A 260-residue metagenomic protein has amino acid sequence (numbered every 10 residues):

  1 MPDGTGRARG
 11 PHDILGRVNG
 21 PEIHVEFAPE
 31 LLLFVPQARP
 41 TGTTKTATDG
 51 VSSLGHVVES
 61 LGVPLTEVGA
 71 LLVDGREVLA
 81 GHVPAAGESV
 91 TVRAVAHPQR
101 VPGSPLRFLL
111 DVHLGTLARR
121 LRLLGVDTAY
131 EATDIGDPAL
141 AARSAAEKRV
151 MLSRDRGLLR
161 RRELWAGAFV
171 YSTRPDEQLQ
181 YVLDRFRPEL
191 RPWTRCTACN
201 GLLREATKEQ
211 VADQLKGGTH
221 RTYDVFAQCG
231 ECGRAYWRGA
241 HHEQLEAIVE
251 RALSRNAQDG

Functional and structural regions predicted by a protein language model:
P2-R107: Ubiquitin-like/PB1-type beta-grasp interaction modules and other compact soluble beta-rich domains
H56, E77-H82, A86-R191: Long, charged N-terminal interaction/targeting segments
G81, D213-F226: Short linker/helix segments within small regulatory modules
L106, H220, D224, R255-G260: Helix-rich terminal scaffold detector
E189-W193, T222-V225: Short metal-coordination and nucleic-acid-contact micro-motifs, chiefly zinc-binding Cys/His arrays
C196-C199, C229-C232: Short cysteine-rich clusters marking metal-coordination/redox-active sites
G201-E205, W237: Short functional micro-motifs and their immediate structural scaffolds
Q244-G260: Positively charged, low-complexity nucleic-acid-binding target-recognition regions
